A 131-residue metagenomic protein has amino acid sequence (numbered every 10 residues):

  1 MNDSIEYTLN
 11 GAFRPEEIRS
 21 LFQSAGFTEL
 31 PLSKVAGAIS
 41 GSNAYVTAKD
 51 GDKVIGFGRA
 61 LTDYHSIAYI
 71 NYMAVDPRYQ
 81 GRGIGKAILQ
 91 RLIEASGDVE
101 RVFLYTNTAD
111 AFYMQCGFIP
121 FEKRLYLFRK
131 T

Functional and structural regions predicted by a protein language model:
M1-S33, R124: Short amphipathic alpha-helix that is part of the acyltransferase structural core
Q23, Q80, M114: Short polybasic/polar patches that bind polyanions
K34-S42, V46-A74: A conserved beta-strand-loop-helix scaffold within acyl/acetyltransferase catalytic domains
Y79-I88: Conserved acetyl-CoA pyrophosphate-binding loop and the N-cap/start of the following alpha-helix in GNAT-like
D98, V102, N107-K130: Conserved active-site alpha-helix within GNAT-family acetyltransferase domains
